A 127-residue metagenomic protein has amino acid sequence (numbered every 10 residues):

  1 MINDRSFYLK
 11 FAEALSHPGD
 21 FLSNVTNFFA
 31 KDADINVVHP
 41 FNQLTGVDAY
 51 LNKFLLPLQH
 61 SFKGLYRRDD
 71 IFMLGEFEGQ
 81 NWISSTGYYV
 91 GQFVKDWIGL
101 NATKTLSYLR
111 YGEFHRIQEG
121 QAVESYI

Functional and structural regions predicted by a protein language model:
M1-I127: C-terminal and inter-domain tail/linker signature
